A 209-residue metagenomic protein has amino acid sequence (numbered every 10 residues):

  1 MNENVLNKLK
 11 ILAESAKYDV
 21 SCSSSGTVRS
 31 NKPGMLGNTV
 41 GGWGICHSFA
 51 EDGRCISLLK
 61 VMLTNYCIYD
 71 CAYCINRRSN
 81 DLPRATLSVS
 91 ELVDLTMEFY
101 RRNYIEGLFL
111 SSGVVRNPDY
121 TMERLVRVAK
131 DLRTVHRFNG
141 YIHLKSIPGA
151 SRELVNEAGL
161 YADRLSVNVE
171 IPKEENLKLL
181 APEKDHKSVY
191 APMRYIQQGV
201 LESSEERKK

Functional and structural regions predicted by a protein language model:
M1-Y66: Flexible, acidic/Gly-rich N-terminal and inter-domain linker regions that tether and position cofactor-handling modules
L58, C71, L110, V167: Conserved, mostly hydrophobic/aromatic
L59-M62, S90-R101: Short, charged beta->alpha transition segments
V61-S90: Canonical Radical SAM [4Fe-4S] cluster-binding loop centered on the CxxxCxxC motif and its immediate flanking residues
N76-L82, L108-P118, I142, L177: Short acidic, glycine/Ser/Thr-rich loop/turn "cap" segments at secondary-structure junctions
V93, R116-K209: Conserved AdoMet/S-adenosylmethionine-binding subsite of the radical SAM
M97-S111: Short Fe-S-cluster ligation motifs
